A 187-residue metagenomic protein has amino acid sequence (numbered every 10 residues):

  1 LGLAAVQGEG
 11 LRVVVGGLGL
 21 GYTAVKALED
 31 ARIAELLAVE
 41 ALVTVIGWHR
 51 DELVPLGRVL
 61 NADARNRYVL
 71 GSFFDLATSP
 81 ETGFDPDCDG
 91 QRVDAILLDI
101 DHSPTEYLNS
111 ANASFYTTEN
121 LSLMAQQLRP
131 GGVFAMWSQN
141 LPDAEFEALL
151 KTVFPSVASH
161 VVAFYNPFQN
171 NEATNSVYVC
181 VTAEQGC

Functional and structural regions predicted by a protein language model:
L1-Q127, P142, A158, V162-A163 (+1 more regions): The AdoMet/dcAdoMet-binding core of the Class I SAM-like
G131-S138: Conserved beta-strand signature within the Rossmann-like core of class I S-adenosyl-L-methionine
N140-C187: Class I S-adenosyl-L-methionine
